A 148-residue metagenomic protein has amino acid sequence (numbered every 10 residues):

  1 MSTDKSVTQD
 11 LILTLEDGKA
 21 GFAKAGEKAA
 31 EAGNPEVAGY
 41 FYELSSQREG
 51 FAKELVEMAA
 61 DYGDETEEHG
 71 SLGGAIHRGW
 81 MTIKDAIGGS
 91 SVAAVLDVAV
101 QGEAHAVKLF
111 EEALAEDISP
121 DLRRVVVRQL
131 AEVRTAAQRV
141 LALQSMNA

Functional and structural regions predicted by a protein language model:
S2-A32, A94-D117: Alpha-helical bundle segments that constitute or directly flank the non-heme di-iron/ferroxidase center
T3-T14, N34-K53, V92-L96, D121-T135: Alpha-helical scaffold segments that form or flank carboxylate-/histidine-based iron centers
D4, D10, H77-R78, A148: N-terminal/domain-start segments enriched in small and hydrophobic, helix-friendly residues, covering either
K19, G26, A52, A59 (+5 more regions): A structural signal for well-ordered alpha-helices, especially hydrophobic packing surfaces of coiled-coils
E31, D61-Y62, S119-P120: Surface-exposed helix-capping loop/turn segments at secondary-structure junctions
E36-G73, V140-N147: Conserved alpha-helical segments that form or flank metal/cofactor-binding pockets of metalloenzymes
E57-V107: Carboxylate-rich helix-loop segments that flank metal/cofactor sites and access channels in metalloenzymes
V95, A99-A148: Preference for long, well-ordered alpha-helical segments
